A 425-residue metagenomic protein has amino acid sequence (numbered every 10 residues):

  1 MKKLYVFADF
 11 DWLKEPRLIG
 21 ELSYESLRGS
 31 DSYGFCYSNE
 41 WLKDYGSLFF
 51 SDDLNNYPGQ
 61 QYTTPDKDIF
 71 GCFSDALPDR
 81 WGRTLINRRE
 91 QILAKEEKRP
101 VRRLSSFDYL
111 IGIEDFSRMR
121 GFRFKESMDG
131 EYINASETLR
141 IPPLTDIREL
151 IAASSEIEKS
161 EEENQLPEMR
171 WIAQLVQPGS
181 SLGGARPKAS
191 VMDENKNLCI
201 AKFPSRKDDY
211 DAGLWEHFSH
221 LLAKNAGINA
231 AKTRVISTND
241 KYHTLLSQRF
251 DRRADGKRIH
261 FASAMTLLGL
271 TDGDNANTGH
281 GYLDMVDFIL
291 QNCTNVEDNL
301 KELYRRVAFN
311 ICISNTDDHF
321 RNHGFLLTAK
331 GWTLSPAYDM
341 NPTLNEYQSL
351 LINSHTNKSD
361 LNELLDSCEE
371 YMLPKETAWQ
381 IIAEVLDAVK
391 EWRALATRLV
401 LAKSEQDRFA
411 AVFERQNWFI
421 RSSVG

Functional and structural regions predicted by a protein language model:
M1-F320, G324-G425: Phosphate/dinucleotide-binding and metal-coordinating scaffold of catalytic cores in nucleotide-dependent enzymes
